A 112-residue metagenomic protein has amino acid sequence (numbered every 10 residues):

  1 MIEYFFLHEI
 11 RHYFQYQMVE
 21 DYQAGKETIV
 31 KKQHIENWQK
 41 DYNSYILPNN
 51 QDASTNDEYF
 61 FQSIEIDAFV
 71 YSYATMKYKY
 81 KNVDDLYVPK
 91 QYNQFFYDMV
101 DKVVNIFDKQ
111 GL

Functional and structural regions predicted by a protein language model:
M1-F6: Short pre-active-site segment immediately N-terminal to the catalytic Zn-binding motif
E9-E27: Catalytic Zn2+-binding segment of zinc metalloproteases
V30-G111: Metalloprotease/metallohydrolase-associated module, dominated by Zn2+-dependent proteases
